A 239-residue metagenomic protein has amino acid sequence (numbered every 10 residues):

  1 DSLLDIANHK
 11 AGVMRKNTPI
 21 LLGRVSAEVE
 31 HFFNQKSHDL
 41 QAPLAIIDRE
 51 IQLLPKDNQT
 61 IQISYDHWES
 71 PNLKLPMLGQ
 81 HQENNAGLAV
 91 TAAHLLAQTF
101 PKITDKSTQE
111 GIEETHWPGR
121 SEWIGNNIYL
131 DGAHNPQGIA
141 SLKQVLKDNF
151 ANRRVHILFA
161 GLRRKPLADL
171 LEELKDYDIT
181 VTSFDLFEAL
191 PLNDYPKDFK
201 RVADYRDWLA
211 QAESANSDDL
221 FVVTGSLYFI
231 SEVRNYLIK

Functional and structural regions predicted by a protein language model:
D1-N72, A86, V90-K106: Acidic, Mg2+-coordinating active-site environments of NTP-dependent enzymes
D5, H67-D178: Nucleotide phosphate-binding/pyrophosphate-handling subdomain across enzymes that bind or process nucleotide phosphates
K16-T18, N152-R153, D218: Short coil/turn connectors at secondary-structure junctions
L22, I157-F159, V181, V223: Structural beta-sheet core signal
S26-A45, K56, I128, K165-V222: C-terminal helical cap/extension that packs against the catalytic core of soluble nucleotide-cofactor enzymes
S226: Active-site-proximal loop/hinge segments that shape catalytic or ion-binding/gating pockets
